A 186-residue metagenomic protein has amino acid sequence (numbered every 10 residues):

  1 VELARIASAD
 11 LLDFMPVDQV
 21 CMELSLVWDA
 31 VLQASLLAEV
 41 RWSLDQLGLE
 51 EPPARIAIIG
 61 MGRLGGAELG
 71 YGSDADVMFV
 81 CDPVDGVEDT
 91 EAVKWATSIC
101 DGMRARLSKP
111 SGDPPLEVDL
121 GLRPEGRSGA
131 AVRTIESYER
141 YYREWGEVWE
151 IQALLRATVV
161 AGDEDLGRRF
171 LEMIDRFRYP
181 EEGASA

Functional and structural regions predicted by a protein language model:
V1-A186: A nucleotide- and high-energy phosphate-metabolite-utilizing enzyme signature
